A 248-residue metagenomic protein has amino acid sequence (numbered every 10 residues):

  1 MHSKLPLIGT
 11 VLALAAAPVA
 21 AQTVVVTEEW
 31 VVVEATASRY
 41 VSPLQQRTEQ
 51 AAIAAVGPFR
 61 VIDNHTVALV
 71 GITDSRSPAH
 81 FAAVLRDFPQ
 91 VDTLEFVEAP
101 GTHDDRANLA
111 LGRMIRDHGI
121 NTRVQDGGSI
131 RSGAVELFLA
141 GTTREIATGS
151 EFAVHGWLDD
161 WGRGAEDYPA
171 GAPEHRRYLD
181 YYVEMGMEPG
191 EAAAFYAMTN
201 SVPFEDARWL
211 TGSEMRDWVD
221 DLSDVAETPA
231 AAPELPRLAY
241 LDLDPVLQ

Functional and structural regions predicted by a protein language model:
M1-I8: Bacterial N-terminal signal peptides that target proteins for export
A16-P18: N-terminal signal peptide c-region/cleavage motif recognized by signal peptidases
V24-P89, E98-H103, G149-G190: Small-residue-centered hinge/linker elements
L69, L94, F138, M215: Terminal peptide-recognition signature
Q90-R106, N121-G127: Short, glycine-/small-residue-enriched flexible loop/hinge segments at domain edges that mediate gating
H103-R123, G133-E136: Amphipathic alpha-helical interaction surfaces in cytosolic regulatory modules
A134-V135, A140-T143, T148, V219: Active-site-proximal glycine-rich helix-loop-beta segment
W161-V246: Charged, glycine-interspersed solvent-exposed loop segments at helix/strand-loop junctions that cap or gate access
